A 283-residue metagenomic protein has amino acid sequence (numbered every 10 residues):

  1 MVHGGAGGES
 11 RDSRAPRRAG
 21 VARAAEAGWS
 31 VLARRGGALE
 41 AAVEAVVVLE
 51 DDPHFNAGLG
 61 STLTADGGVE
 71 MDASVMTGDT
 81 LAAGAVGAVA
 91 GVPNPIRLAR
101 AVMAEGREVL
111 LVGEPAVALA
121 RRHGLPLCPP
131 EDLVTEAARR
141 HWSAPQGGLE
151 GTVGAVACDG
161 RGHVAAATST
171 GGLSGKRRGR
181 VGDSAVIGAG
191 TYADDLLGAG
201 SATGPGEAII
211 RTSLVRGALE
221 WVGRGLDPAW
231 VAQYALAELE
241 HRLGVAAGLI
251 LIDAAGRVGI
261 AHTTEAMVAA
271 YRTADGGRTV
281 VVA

Functional and structural regions predicted by a protein language model:
M1-A283: Alpha/propeptide regions of enzymes that mature by internal proteolysis
